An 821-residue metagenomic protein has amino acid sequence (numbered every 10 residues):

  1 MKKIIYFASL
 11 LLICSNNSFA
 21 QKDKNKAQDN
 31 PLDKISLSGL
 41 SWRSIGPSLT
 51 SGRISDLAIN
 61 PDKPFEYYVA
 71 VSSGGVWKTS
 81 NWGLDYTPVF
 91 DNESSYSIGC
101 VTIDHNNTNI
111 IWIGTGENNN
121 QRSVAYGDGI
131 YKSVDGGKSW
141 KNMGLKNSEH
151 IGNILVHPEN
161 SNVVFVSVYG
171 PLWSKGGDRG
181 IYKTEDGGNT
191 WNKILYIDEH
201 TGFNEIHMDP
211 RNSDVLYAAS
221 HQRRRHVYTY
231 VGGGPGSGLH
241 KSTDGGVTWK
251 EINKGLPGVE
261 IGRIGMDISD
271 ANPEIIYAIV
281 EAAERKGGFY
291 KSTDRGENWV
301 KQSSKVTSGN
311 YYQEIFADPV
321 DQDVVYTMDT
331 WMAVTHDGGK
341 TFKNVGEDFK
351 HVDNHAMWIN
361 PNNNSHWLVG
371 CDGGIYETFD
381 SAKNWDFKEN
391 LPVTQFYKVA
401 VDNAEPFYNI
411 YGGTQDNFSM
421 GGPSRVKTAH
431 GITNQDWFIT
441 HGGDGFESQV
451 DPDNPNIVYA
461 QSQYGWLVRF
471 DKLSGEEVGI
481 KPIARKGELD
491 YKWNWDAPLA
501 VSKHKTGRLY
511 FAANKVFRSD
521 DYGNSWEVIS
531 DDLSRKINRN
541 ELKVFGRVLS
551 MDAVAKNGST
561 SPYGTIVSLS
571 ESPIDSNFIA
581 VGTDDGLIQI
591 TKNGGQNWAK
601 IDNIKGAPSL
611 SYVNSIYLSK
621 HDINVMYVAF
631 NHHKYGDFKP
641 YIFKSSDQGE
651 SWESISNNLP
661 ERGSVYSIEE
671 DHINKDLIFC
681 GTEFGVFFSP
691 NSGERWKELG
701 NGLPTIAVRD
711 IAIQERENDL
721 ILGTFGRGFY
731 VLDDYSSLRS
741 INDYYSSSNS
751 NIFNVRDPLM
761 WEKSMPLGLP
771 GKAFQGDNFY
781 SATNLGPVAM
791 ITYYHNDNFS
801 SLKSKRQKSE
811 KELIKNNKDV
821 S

Functional and structural regions predicted by a protein language model:
M1-K24: Bacterial Sec-dependent N-terminal signal peptides
F7, I13-N16, S609, G786 (+4 more regions): Intrinsically disordered, low-complexity segments
Q21-F779, G786-A789, N796-N798: Beta-propeller blade termini and top-face loops
D777, I791-V820: Short amphipathic, basic-aromatic surface patches that mediate peripheral association with negatively charged
